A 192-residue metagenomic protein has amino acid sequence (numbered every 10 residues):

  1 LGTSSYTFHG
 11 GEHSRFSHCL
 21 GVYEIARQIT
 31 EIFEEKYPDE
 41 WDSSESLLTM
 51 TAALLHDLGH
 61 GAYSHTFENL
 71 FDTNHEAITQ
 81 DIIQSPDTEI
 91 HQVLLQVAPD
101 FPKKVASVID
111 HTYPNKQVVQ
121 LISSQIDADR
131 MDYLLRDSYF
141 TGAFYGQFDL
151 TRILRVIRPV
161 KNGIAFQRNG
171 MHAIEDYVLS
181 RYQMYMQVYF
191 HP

Functional and structural regions predicted by a protein language model:
L1-T51, G59-P192: Sequence-structural signature of the catalytic-core scaffold of metal-dependent phosphohydrolases that act on
